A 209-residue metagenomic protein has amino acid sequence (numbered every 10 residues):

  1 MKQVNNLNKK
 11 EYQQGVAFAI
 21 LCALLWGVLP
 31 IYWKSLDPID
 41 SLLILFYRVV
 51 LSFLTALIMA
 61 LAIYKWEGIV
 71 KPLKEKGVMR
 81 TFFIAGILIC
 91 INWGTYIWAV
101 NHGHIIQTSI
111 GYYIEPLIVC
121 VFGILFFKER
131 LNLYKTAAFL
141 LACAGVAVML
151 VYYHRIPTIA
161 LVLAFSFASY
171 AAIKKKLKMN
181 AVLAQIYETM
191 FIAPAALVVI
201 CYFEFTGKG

Functional and structural regions predicted by a protein language model:
M1-F18, L54-F82, L133, M190-G209: Membrane-interface interhelical linkers
K2-L43, A147-K176: Glycine-/small-residue-enriched transmembrane alpha-helix faces in small-molecule transporters and effluxers
G27, G86, C90-G94, P116-V121 (+2 more regions): Hydrophobic/small/kink-forming positions within alpha-helical transmembrane segments of polytopic membrane proteins
I31-L42, G68-P72, V100-H104, A144-A147 (+2 more regions): Membrane-interface helix termini and inter-helical loops of multi-pass transporters
L36, I44, R48, A99-V100 (+3 more regions): Hydrophobic/aromatic residues within transmembrane alpha-helices of multi-pass small-molecule transporters
G68-I106, V148: Specific transmembrane alpha-helical segments of multi-pass solute transporters/efflux pumps, especially DMT/EamA
W98, E115-Y134: C-terminal transmembrane-helix exit sites in multi-pass transporters
Y112, K128-V148, H154-L161, T189: Loop-to-transmembrane alpha-helix entry segments
